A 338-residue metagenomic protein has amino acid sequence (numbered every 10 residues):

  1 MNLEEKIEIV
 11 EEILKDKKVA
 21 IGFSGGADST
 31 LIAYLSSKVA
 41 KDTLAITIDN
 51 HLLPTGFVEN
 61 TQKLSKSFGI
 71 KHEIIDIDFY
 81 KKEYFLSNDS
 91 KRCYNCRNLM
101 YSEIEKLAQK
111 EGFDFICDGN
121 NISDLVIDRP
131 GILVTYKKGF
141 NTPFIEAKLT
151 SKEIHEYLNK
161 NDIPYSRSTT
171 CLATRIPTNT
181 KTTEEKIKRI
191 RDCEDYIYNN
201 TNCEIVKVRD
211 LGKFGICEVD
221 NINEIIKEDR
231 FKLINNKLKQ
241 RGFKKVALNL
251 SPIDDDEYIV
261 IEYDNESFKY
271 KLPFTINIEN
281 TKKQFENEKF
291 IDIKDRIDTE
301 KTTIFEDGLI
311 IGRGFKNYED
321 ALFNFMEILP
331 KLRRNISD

Functional and structural regions predicted by a protein language model:
M1-L133, G139-P143, A147-E156, K160 (+1 more regions): ATP-dependent adenylation/nucleotidyltransferase module used to activate substrates
K18-A20, E204, K213-I216: Residues that mark the start of a beta-strand
H155-Y198, C203-K207, L211: Mid-to-C-terminal catalytic subdomains of enzymes that bind/position adenosyl phosphate moieties or nucleic-acid
D210-N221, I310-G312: Short, aliphatic-rich beta-strand segments
N223-K244, F325-I328: Short, non-transmembrane amphipathic alpha-helical segments
Q240-L250, I293, P330-D338: Conserved short beta-strand edge segments in small beta-sheet-based binding/regulatory domains
D254-T299: Short Lys/Arg-enriched alpha/beta "domain-start" segment
N280, E286, F290, K294-L329: C-terminal target-recognition/interaction regions appended to catalytic cores
